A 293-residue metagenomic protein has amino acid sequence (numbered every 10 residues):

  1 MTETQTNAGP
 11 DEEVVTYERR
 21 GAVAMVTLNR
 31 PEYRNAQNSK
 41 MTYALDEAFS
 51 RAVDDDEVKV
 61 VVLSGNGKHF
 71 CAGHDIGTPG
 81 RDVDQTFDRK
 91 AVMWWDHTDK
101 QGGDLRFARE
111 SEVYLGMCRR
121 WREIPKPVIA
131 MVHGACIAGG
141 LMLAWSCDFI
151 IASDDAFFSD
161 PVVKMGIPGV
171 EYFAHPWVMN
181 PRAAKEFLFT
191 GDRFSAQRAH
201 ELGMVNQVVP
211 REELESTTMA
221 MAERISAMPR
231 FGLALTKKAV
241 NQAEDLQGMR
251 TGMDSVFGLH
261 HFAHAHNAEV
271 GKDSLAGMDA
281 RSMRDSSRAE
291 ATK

Functional and structural regions predicted by a protein language model:
M1-G21, F70, T78, D82 (+5 more regions): C-terminal alpha-helix plus adjacent terminal tail
M1-K68, G80-D82: Conserved CoA-thioester-binding segment of acyl-CoA-metabolizing enzymes
P10, L45, V113-M117, I137 (+1 more regions): Amphipathic coiled-coil/heptad-repeat helices and related helical stalk/stem segments that mediate oligomerization
V26, R30, A44-L45, L63 (+5 more regions): Terminal peptide-recognition signature
N29, N35, G73-D75, G134 (+2 more regions): Conserved phosphate-binding and hydrolysis motifs of nucleotide-dependent enzymes
Y33, G65-G116: Glycine- (often His-adjacent) and acidic-residue-rich active-site loop that binds/positions the CoA thioester
K40-A44, V113, R120, T217 (+2 more regions): Charged catalytic carboxylate motif
R119-L233: Crotonase-fold acyl-CoA enzyme core
